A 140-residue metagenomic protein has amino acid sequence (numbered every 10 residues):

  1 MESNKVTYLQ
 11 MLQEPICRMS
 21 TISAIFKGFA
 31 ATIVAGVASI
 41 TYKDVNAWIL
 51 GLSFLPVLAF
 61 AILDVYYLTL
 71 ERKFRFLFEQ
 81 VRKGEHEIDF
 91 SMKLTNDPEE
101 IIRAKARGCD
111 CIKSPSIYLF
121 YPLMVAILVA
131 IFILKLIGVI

Functional and structural regions predicted by a protein language model:
M1-S39: Cytosolic-side membrane-entry/anchor segment at the start of a transmembrane helix
P15, I49-E100: Inner-leaflet juxtamembrane helices
T21, K43, A47-L50, C111-Y118: Membrane-water interface of alpha-helical transmembrane segments
I33, L52-I62, L123-A130: Lipid-exposed faces of alpha-helical membrane segments in multi-pass integral membrane proteins
V37-D44, F60, I127-K135: Hydrophobic alpha-helical transmembrane segments
T41-D44, Y67-K73, G138: Juxtamembrane transmembrane-helix termini
V45-L55, K135-I140: Hydrophobic alpha-helical transmembrane segments
D89-I140: A hydrophobic membrane-anchoring alpha-helix module
